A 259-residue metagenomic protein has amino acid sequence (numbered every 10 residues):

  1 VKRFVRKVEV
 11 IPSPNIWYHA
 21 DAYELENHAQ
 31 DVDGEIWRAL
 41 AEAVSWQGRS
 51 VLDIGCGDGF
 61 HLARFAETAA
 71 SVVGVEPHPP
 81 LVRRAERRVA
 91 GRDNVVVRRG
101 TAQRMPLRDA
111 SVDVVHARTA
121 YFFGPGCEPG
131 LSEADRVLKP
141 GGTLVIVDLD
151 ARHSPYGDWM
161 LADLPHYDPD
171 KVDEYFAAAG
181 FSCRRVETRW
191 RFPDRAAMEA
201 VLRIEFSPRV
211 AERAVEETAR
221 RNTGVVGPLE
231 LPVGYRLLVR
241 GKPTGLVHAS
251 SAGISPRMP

Functional and structural regions predicted by a protein language model:
V1-Q47, F60-R64, E199: Conserved class I S-adenosyl-L-methionine
R49, A70, D113: Conserved acidic residues
L52, D58-R104: Class I SAM-dependent methyltransferase SAM/SAH-binding core
D58, A177, R184-P259: Conserved Class I S-adenosyl-L-methionine
Q103-V114: A short acidic, Gly/Pro-enriched loop at the edge of an enzyme's catalytic core that lines a small-molecule cofactor
V114-C127: A short SAM/SAH-binding and catalytic strip from SAM-dependent methyltransferases
E128-P140: A short glycine-rich, Lys/Arg-flanked "PGG" loop and its adjoining helix->strand segment in the class I
T143-D173: Conserved class I S-adenosyl-L-methionine
